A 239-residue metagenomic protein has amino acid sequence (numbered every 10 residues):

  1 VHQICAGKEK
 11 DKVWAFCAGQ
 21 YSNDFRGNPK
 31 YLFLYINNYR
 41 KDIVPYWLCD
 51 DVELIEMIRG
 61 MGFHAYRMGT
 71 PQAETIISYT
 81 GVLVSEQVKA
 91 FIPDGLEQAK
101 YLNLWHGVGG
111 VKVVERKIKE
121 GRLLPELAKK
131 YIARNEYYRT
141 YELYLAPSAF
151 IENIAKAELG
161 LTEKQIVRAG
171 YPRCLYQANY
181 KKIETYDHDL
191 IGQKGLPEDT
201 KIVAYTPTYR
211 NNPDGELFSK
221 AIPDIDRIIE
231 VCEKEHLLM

Functional and structural regions predicted by a protein language model:
V1-V13: Non-catalytic membrane-proximal stalk/linker segments that position and tether the catalytic domains
H2, I55-E56, E74, D187-G192 (+1 more regions): Generic detector of well-ordered alpha-helical segments enriched in charged/polar residues, highlighting helical
E9-D11, K164, E198-T200: Sequence-level motif detector for i,i+2 pairs with an aromatic at +2
K12-K181: Active-site and donor-binding regions of nucleotide-sugar-utilizing enzymes
D24-L34, R40, A157-E158, R168 (+1 more regions): Conserved catalytic-core segment of nucleotide-activated headgroup transferases in glycan assembly
